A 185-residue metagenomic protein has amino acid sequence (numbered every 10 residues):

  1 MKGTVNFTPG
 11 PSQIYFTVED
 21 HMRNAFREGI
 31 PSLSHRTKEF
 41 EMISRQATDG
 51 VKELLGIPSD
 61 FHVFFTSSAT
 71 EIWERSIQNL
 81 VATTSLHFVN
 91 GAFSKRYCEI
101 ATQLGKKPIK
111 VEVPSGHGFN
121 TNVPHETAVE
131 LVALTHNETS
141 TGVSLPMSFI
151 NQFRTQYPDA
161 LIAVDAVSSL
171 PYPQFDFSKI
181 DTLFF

Functional and structural regions predicted by a protein language model:
M1-S34: N-terminal "arm"/small-domain region of PLP-dependent enzymes with the aminotransferase-like
F26-R75, R96, I100: Conserved N-terminal alpha-helix of the aminotransferase class I/II PLP-enzyme fold
F64, T84-F88, E130: Conserved beta-strand elements of the Class I
N79, R96-K107: Active-site-proximal loop->helix
L80-K95: Conserved PLP-anchoring active-site segment centered on the Schiff-base-forming lysine
H117-P171, T182: Active-site phosphate-binding strand-loop segment of PLP-dependent enzymes
D176-F185: Conserved active-site segment immediately N-terminal to the catalytic lysine that forms the internal aldimine
